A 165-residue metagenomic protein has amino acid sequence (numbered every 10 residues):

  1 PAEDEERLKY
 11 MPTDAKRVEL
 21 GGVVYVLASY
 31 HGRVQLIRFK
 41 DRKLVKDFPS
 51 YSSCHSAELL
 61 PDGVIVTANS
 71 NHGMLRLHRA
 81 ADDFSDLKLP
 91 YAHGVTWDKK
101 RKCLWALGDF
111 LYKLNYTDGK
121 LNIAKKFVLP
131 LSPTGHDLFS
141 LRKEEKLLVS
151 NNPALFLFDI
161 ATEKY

Functional and structural regions predicted by a protein language model:
A2-R7, R42-P49, D82-L87, N122-P130 (+1 more regions): A short beta-strand motif characteristic of beta-propeller blades
A2-V24, S29-Q35, R42-S56: Blade-loop segments of beta-propeller domains
R7-R17, Y51-L60, L89-W97, L131-L141: Repeated scaffold domains used in trafficking and secretory/extracellular systems, primarily beta-propellers
L20-V23, D62-V64, K100-K102, K143-E145: Short coil/turn segments that connect the beta-strands within blades of beta-propeller domains
V26-H31, V66-N71, L104-F110, L147-P153: Conserved beta-strand positions in repeat-built beta-propeller and related beta-rich domains
R33-Q35, G73-L75, L111-K113, L155-L157: Structural signal for beta-propeller blades
R38-D41, H78-D82, Y116-G119, I160-E163: Short loop/turn segments that connect beta-strands within beta-propeller blades
S132-Y165: Loop/turn-rich, solvent-exposed surfaces of beta-rich toroidal or solenoidal domains
